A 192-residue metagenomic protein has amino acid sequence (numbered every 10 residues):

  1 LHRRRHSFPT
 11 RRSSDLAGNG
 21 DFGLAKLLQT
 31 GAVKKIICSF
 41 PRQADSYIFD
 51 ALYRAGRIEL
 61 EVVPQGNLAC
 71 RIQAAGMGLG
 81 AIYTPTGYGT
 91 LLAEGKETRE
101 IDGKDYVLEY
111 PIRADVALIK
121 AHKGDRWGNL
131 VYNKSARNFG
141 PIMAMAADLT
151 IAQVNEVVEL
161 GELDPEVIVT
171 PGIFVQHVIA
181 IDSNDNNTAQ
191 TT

Functional and structural regions predicted by a protein language model:
L1-S13: Short, small-residue-biased leader/transition segments that mark boundaries at the very start of proteins
S14-D15, G23: Solvent-exposed adhesion/ligand-recognition segments of exported proteins
D15-G18, T30: A glycine-rich, acidic short-motif signal
F22-L28, A32-T192: Conserved phosphate- and dinucleotide-binding cores of soluble alpha/beta proteins, encompassing both enzyme active
